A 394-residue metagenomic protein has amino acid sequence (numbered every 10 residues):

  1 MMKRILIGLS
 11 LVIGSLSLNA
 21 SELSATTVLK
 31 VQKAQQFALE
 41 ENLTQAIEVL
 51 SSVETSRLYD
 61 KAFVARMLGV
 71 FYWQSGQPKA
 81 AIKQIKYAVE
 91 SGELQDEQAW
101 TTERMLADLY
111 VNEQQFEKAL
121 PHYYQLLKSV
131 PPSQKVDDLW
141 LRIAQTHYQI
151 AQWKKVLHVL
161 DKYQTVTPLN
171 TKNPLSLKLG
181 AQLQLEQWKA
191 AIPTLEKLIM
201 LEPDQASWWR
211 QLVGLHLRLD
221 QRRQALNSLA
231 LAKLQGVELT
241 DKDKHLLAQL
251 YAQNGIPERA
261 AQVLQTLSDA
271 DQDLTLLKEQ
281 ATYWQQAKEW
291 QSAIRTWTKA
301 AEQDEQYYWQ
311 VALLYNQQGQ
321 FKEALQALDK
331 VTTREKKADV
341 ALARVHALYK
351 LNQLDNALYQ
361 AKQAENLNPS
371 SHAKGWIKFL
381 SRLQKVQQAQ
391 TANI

Functional and structural regions predicted by a protein language model:
K3-T102, D108, N112, P121 (+3 more regions): N-terminal leader/linker segments that initiate helical-solenoid repeat arrays
E22-Q32, R57-A65, Q95-M105, P132-L141 (+7 more regions): Generic helix N-cap/helix-start motif at coil->alpha-helix transitions
F37, Y72, Y110, H147 (+7 more regions): Residue at a conserved register position within TPR or TPR-like alpha-solenoid repeats
Q265, L274-T333: Alpha-helical adaptor scaffolds
